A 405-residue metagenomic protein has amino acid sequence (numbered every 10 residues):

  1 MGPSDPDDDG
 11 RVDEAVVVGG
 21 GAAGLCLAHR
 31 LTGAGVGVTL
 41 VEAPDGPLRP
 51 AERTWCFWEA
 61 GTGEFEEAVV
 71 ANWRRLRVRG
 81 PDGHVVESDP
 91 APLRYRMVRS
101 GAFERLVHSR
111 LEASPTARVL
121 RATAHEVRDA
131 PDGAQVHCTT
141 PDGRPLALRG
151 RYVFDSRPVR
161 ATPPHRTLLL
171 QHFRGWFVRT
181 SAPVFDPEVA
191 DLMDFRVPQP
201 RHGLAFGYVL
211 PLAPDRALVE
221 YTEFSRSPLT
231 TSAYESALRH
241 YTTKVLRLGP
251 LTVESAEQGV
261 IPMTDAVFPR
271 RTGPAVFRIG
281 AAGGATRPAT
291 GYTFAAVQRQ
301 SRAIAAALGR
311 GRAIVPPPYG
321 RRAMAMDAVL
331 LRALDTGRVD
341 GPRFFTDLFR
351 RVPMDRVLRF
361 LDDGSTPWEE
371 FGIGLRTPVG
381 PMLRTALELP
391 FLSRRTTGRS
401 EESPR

Functional and structural regions predicted by a protein language model:
D5-L40: N-terminal Rossmann-like FAD-binding beta1-loop-alpha1 element of flavoenzymes
V16-V18, V41, A147-R160, V276-A281: Short hydrophobic core segments
R30, R110-L251, T264-V267: Predominantly flavin-linked oxidoreductase catalytic cores and closely associated redox partners
R30-G83, A102: N-terminal FAD cofactor-binding segment of flavoenzymes
P198-L204, G259-R278, A333-V339, T346-R350: FAD-binding beta-loop-beta segment adjacent to the flavin cofactor pocket
V209, R271-A289: Short FAD-binding loop at a beta-strand-to-alpha-helix junction that anchors the flavin cofactor in diverse
S227-E257, F277, R299-G320: Flavin-binding catalytic cores
R302-R405: C-terminal helical "tail/cap" subdomain of flavin- and related membrane-associated enzymes
